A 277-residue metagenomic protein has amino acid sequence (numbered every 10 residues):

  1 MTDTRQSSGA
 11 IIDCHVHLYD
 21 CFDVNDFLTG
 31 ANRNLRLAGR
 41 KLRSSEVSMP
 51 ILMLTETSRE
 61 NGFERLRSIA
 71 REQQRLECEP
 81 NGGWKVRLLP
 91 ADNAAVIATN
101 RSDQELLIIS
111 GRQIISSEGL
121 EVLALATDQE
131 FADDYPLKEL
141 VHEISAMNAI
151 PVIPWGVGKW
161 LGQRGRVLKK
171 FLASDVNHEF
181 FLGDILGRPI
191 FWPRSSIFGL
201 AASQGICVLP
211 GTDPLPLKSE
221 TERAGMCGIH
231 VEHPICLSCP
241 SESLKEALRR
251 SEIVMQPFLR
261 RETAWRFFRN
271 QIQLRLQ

Functional and structural regions predicted by a protein language model:
M1-C14, L18-A31, L37, S116-Q129 (+2 more regions): Charged catalytic cores and adjacent phosphate/nucleic-acid-binding surfaces used for phosphate/nucleic-acid chemistry
M1-D103, I114-S116, K138-E143, K218 (+1 more regions): An N-terminally biased module of ancient metal coordination in phosphate/nucleic-acid-related enzymes
S102-L106, N177-H178: A short helix-to-beta-strand connector/capping loop
D133-D134: A conditional alpha-helix N-cap/helix-loop micro-motif detector
I153-W155: Phosphodiester-processing cores and adjacent nucleic acid-binding clamps
